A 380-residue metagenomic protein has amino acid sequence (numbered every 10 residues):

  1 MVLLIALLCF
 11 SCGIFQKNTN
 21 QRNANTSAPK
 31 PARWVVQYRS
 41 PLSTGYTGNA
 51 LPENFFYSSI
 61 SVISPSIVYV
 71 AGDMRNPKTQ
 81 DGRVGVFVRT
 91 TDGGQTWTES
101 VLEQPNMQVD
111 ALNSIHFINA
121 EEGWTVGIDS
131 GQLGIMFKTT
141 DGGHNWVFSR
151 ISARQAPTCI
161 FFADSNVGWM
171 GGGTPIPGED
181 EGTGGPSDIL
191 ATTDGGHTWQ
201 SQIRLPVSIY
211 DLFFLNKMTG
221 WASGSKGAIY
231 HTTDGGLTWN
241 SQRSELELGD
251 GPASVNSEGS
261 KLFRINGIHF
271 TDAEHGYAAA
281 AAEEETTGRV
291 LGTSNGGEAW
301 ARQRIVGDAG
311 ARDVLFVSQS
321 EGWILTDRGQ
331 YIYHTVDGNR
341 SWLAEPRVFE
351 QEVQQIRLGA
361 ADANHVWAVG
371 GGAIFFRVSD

Functional and structural regions predicted by a protein language model:
M1-L3: Sec-dependent signal peptide recognition, specifically the positively charged N-region followed immediately by
F10-S11: C-terminal motif of bacterial Sec signal peptides marking the signal peptidase cleavage site
F15-D380: Residue-level hotspots at or immediately adjacent to binding/recognition sites across diverse folds
